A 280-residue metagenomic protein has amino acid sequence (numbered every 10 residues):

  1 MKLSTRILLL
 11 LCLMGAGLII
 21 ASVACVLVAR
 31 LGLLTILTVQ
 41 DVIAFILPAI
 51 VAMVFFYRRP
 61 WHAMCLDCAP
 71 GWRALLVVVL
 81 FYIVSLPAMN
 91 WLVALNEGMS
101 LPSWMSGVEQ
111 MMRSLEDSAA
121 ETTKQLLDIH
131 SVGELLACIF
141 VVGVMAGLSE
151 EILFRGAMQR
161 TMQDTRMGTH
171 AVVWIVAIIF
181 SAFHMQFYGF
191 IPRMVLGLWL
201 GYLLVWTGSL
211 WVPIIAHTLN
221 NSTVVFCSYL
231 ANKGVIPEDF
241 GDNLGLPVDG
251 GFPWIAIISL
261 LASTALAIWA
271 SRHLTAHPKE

Functional and structural regions predicted by a protein language model:
M14-S22, L75-S100, V205-T223: Hydrophobic alpha-helical membrane-insertion segments
S22-A24, T218-E280: C-terminal membrane module of polytopic membrane proteins
S22-R58, W72-I83, S103-L115: Alpha-helical transmembrane segments in multi-pass membrane proteins
A29-L33, S100-W104, T161-A171: Membrane interface segments of multi-pass transport proteins and intramembrane proteases
L47-Y57, E134-M162, A262-A276: Transmembrane alpha-helical segments in integral membrane proteins
A63-M145: Juxtamembrane helix-loop-helix connectors linking adjacent transmembrane helices in multi-pass membrane enzymes
S149-I175, Y202-G208: Membrane-interface helix/loop boundary segments of multi-pass membrane proteins
S181-M185, G189-L246: Functionally important transmembrane alpha-helices
